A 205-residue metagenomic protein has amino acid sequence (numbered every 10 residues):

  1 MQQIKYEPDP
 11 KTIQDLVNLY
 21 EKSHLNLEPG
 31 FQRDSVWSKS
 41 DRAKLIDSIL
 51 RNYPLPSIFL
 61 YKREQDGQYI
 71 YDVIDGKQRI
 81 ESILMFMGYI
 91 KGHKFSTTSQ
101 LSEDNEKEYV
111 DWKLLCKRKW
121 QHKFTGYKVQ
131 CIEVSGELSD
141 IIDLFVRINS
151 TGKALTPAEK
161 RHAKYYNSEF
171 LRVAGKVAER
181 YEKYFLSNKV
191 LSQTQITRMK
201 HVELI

Functional and structural regions predicted by a protein language model:
M1-D15, E28-I205: Basic- and aromatic-enriched surface patches that contact anionic nucleotides/nucleic acids
L19-N26: Glycine-rich phosphate-binding segment of PLP-dependent enzymes
